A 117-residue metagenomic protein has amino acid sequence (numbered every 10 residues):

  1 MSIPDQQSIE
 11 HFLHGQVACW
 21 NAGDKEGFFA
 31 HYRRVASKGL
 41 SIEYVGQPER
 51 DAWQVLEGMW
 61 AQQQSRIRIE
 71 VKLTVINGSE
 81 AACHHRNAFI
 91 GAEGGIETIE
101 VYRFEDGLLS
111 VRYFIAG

Functional and structural regions predicted by a protein language model:
I3, Q54-G117: A beta-strand edge to alpha-helix "cap/lid" segment located at domain peripheries
P4-D24: Short, aromatic-enriched amphipathic alpha-helices that serve as compact interaction elements
Q6, K25-N77: A solvent-exposed, acidic/Ser-Thr-rich amphipathic alpha-helical stretch
H11-H14, H31, H84-H85: Histidine (H) residue identity feature
Q16-V17, A36, I42, Y102 (+1 more regions): Broad hydrophobic/π-residue packing in well-ordered secondary structure
C19, E43-Q47, A88-F89: Short histidine/acidic/glycine/proline-rich micro-motifs that form metal- and phosphate-coordinating active-site loops
